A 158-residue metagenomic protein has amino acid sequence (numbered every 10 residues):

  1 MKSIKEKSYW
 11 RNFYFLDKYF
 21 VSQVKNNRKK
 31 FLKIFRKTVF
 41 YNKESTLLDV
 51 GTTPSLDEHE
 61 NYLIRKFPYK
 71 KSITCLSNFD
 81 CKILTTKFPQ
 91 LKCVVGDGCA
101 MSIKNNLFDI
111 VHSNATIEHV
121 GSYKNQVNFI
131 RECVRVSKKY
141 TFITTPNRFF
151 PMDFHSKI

Functional and structural regions predicted by a protein language model:
M1-N42: Class I SAM-dependent methyltransferase Rossmann-like catalytic core, especially the SAM/SAH-binding loop
S45-F150: Conserved SAM-binding loop
F154-I158: Conserved Class I S-adenosyl-L-methionine
